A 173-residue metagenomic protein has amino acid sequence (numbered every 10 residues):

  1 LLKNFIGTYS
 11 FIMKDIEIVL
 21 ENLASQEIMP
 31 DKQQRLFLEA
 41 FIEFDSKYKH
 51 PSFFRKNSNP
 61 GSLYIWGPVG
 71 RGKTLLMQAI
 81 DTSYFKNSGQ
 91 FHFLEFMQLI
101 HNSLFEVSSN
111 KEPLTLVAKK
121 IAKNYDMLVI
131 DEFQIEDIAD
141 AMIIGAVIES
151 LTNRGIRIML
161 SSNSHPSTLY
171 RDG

Functional and structural regions predicted by a protein language model:
S10-F54: A short, basic N-terminal segment
N57, E136-G173: Replace "adjacent to P-loop NTPase cores in ATP/GTP-dependent enzymes" with "adjacent to NTP-binding cores
I65: Hydrophobic anchor at the beta1->P-loop junction of P-loop NTPases
G70: Walker A (P-loop) phosphate-binding loop of P-loop NTPases
K73: Conserved lysine of the Walker
L76: Hydrophobic positions on the alpha1 helix immediately C-terminal to the Walker A/P-loop
S83-E112: AAA+/P-loop NTPase substrate/partner-engagement loops
N110-A146: Conserved nucleotide-sensing/catalytic segment adjacent to the nucleotide-binding pocket in NTP-handling enzymes
